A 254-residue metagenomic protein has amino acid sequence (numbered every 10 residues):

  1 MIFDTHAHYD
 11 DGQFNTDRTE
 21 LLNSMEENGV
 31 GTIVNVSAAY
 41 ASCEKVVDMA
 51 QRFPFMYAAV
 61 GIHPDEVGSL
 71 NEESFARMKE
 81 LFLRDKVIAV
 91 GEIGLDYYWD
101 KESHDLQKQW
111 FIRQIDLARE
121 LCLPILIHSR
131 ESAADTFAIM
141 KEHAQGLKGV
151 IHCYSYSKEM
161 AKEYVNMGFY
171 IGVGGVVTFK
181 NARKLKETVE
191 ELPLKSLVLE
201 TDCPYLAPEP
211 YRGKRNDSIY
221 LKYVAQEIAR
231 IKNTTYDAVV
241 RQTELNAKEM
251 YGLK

Functional and structural regions predicted by a protein language model:
M1-K254: Mid-domain alpha/beta scaffold segments of enzyme catalytic cores
